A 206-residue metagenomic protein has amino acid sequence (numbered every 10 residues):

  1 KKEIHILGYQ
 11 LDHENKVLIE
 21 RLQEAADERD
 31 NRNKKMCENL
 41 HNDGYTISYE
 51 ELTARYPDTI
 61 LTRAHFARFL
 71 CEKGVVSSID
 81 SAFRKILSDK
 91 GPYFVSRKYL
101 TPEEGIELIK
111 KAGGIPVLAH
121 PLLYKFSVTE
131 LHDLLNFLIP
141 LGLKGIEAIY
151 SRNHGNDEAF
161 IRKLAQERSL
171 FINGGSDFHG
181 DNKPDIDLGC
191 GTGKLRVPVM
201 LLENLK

Functional and structural regions predicted by a protein language model:
K1-H13, A25, S77, L100 (+2 more regions): Charged catalytic cores and adjacent phosphate/nucleic-acid-binding surfaces used for phosphate/nucleic-acid chemistry
K1-N31, K35, N39, D43-L52 (+2 more regions): Mid-domain alpha/beta scaffold segments of enzyme catalytic cores
V17, E51, H65, S81-A82 (+2 more regions): Exposed alpha-helical structural elements
E20-L22, E51-L52, D89-G91, L118-H120 (+1 more regions): A short, structure-level motif marking secondary-structure boundaries and short turns
Y56-L123: Conserved acidic, metal-coordinating active-site core of Asp-based, Mg2+-dependent phosphoryl-transfer enzymes
